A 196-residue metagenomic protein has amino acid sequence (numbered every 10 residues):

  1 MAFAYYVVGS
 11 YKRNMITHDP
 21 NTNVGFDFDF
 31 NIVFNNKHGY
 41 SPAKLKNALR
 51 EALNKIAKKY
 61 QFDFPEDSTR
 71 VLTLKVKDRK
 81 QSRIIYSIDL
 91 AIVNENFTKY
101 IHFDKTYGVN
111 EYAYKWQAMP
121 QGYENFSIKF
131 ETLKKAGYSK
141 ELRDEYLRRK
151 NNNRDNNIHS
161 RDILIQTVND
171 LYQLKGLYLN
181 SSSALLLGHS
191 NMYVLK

Functional and structural regions predicted by a protein language model:
M1-F28, I32-G39, A43: Active-site nucleotide-donor binding segment shared across nucleotidyl transfer reactions
M1-F3, A43, D63, I84-S87 (+2 more regions): The feature captures the alpha-helical scaffold/lid subdomain characteristic of nucleotidyltransferase
V7-V8, V24, V33, V71 (+5 more regions): Extended aliphatic helical segments
S10, I16, D29, T73 (+3 more regions): Residue-level signal for functionally critical sites in structured catalytic/ligand-binding pockets
V24-F26, L49-A52, G108-Y112: Short, low-complexity, polar/charged sequence segments that are solvent-exposed and flexible
F28-G39, A91-K105: Short, surface-exposed, charge-dense and proline/glycine-enriched linear segments
D29-V33, K55-K58, A113-P120: Glycine-rich loops and low-complexity Gly/Arg-rich segments that provide flexible linkers or classic glycine-based
K46-T98: Conserved catalytic core of two-metal-ion nucleotidyltransferases
